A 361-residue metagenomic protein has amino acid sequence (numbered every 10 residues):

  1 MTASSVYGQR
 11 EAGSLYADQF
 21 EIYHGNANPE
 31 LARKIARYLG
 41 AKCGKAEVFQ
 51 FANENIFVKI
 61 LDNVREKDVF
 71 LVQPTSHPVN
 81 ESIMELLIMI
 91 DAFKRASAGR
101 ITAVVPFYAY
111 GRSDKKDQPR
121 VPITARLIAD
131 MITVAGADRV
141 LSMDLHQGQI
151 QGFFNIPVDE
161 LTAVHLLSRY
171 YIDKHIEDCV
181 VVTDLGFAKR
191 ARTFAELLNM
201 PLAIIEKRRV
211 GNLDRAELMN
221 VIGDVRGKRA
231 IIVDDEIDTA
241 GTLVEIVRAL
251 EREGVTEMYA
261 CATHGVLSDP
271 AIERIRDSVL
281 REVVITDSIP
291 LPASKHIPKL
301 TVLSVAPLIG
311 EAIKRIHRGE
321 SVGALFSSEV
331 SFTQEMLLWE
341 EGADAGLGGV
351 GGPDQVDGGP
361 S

Functional and structural regions predicted by a protein language model:
M1-S361: PRPP-associated nucleotide enzymes
